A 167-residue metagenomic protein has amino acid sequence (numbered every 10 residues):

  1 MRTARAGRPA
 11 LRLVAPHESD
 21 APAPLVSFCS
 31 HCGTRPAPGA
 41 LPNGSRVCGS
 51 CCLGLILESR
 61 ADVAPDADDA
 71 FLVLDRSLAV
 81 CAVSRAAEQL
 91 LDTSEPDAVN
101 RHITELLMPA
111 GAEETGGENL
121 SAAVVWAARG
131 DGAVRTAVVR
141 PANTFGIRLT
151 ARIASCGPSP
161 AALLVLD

Functional and structural regions predicted by a protein language model:
R2-A40, G44-V47, C52-G54, D68-A70 (+1 more regions): Sensory/regulatory domains in signal-transduction proteins
A61-A64: PAS-family sensory domains
